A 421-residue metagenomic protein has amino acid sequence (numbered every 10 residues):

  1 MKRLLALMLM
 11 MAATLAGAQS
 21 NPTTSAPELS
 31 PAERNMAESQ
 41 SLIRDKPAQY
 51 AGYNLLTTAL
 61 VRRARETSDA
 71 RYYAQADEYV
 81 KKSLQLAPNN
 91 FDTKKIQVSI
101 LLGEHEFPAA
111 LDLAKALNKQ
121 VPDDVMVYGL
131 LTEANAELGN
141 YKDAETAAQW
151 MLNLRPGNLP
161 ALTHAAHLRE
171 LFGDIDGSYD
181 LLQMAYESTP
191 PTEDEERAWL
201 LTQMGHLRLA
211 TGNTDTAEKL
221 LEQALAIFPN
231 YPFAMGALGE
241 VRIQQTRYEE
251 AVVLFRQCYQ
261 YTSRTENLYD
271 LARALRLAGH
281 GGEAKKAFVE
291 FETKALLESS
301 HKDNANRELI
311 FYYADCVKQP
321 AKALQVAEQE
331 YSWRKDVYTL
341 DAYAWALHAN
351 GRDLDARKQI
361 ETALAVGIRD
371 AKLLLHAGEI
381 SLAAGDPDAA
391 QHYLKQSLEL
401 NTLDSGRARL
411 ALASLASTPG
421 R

Functional and structural regions predicted by a protein language model:
A16-D92, D112, T402-S405, R409-R421: N-terminal leader/linker segments that initiate helical-solenoid repeat arrays
P47, P88, P122, P156 (+8 more regions): Short coil turns that delineate tetratricopeptide repeat
A51, T58, D92, M126 (+8 more regions): Start-of-helix register in tetratricopeptide repeats
L55, I96, L130, H164 (+6 more regions): Canonical tetratricopeptide repeat
T58, R65, S99, E133 (+7 more regions): Residue-level recognition of tetratricopeptide repeat
R62, D69, G103-E104, E137-L138 (+9 more regions): Register position in tetratricopeptide repeats
